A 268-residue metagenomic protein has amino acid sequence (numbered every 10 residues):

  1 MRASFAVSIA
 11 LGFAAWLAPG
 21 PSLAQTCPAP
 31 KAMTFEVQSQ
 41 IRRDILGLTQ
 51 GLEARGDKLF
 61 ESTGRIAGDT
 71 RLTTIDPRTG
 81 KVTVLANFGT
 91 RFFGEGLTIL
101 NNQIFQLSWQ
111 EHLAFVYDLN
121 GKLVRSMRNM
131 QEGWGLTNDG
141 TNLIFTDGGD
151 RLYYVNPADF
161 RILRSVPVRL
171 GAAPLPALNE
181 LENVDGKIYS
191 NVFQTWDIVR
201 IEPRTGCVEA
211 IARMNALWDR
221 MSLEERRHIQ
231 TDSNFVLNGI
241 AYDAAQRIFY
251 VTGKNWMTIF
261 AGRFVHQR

Functional and structural regions predicted by a protein language model:
A6-A18: Bacterial N-terminal signal peptides
T26-L46, P77-G80, L223-E225: A short helix->beta-strand "capping" segment at the edge of beta-propeller domains
Q38-R71, A86-T98, D243, G253-M257: Beta-strand-rich domains and repeat architectures in extracellular enzymes and scaffolds, especially beta-propellers
I45-G56, T90-L100, N129-T146, A172-G186 (+1 more regions): Beta-rich, blade/repeat-based domains predominating in secreted/periplasmic proteins but also intracellular
F60-I66, I104-E111, F145-G149, S190-Q194 (+1 more regions): Conserved beta-strand positions in repeat-built beta-propeller and related beta-rich domains
I75-G80, D118-K122, P157-F160, E202-G206 (+1 more regions): Short loop/turn segments that connect beta-strands within beta-propeller blades
T79-W109, L113-Y117, G121-G133: Blade-loop segments of beta-propeller domains
A114-A172: Hydrophobic, well-structured mid-protein blocks that either form specific transmembrane helices
